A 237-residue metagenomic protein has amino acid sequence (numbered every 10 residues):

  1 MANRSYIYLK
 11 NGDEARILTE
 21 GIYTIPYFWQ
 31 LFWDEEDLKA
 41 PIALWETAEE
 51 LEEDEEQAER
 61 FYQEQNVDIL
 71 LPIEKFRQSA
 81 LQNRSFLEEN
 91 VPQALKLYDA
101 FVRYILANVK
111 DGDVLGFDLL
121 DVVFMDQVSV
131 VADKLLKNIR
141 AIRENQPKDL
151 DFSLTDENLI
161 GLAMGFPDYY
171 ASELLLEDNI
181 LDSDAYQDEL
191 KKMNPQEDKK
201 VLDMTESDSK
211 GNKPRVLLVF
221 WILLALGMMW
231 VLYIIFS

Functional and structural regions predicted by a protein language model:
M1-K39: Short, extreme N-terminal segment that most often corresponds to the first beta-strand
M1-S5, K10-N11, K110-W230: Acidic, proline/glycine-rich low-complexity IDRs
A15, K39-T47, L150-L159: Low-complexity, flexible helical/coil segments
K39-N90: Low-complexity, serine/threonine/proline-enriched polar segments
E88-R103, K134-E144: Well-ordered, non-membrane alpha-helical segments in soluble/globular domains
L106-A107: Leucine-rich repeat
W230-S237: Juxtamembrane boundary at the C-terminal end of a transmembrane helix
